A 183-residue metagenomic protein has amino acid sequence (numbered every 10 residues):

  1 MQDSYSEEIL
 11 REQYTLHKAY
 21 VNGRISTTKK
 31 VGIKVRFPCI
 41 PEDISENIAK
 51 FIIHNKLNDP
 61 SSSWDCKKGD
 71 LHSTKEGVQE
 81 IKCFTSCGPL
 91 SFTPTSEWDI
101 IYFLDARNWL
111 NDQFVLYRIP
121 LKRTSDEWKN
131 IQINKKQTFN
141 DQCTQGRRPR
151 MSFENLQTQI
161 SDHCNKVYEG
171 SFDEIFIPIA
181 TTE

Functional and structural regions predicted by a protein language model:
M1-G77, K82-E183: Nucleic-acid endonuclease domains
